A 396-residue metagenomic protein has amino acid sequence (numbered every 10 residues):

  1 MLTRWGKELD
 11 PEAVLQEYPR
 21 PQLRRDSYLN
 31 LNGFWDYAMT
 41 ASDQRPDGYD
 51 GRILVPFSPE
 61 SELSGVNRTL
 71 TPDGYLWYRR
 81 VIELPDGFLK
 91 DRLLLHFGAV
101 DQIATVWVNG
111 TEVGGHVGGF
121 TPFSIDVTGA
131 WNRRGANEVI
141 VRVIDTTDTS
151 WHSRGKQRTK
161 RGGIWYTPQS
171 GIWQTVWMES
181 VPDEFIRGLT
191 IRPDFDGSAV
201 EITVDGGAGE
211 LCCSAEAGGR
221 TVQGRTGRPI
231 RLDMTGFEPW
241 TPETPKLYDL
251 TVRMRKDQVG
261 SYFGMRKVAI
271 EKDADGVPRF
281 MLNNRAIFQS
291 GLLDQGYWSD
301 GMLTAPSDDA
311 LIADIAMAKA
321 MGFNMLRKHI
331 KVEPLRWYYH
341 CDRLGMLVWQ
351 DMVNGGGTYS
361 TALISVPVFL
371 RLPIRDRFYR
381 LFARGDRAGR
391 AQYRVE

Functional and structural regions predicted by a protein language model:
M1-Y28: N-terminal pre-domain segments of enzymes
W35, G110, V176, Y248 (+4 more regions): Conserved, mostly hydrophobic/aromatic
D36-T40, R68-F185, G209, V332-L335 (+2 more regions): Accessory beta-strand-rich segments of carbohydrate-active enzymes
V113-G114, V222, I287: Short hydrophobic beta-strand segments in globular cytosolic domains
F120-S124, S150, T159, Y166 (+1 more regions): Active-site mouth of glycoside hydrolases
N132-A136, D205-D273: Extended acidic/polar, glycine-enriched regions that form or flank non-catalytic beta-rich accessory modules
I144-W151, R255-Q258, N284: Short acidic/polar inter-strand loop motif in beta-rich domains
S180-A208, A274-R279: Surface beta-strand/loop "capping" patches
